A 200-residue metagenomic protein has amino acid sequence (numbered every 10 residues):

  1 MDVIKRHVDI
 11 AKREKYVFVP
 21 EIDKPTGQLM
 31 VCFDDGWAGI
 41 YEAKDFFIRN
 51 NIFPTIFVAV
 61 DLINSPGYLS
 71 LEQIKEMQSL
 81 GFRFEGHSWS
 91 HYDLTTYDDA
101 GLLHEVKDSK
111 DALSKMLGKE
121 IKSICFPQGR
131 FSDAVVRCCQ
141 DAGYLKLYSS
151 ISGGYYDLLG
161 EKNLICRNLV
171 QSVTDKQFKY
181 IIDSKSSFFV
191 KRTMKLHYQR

Functional and structural regions predicted by a protein language model:
M1-F33, W37-I40, T96-S123, G129-R200: C-terminal active-site subregion of NodB/CE4 polysaccharide deacetylases
V8-E14, A43-I52, L69-G86, Q140 (+1 more regions): Acidic (Asp/Glu)-rich catalytic clusters
M30, T55, R83-E85, S123: A structural signal for isolated positions on well-ordered beta-strands in alpha/beta enzyme cores
F57, H87, L147-S149: Short beta-strand and adjacent tight-turn residues that come in two discontinuous sequence segments and form the edges
V58, W89, G160: Residue-level signal for pocket-adjacent positions within structured domains
V60-S65, D93, Q128-R130, G153: Short histidine/acidic/glycine/proline-rich micro-motifs that form metal- and phosphate-coordinating active-site loops
L62, L69-H104: Histidine/lysine/aspartate-rich catalytic loop segments that bind and position anionic ligands
S88, F126-P127: Thr-Gly-centered strand-to-loop micro-motif
